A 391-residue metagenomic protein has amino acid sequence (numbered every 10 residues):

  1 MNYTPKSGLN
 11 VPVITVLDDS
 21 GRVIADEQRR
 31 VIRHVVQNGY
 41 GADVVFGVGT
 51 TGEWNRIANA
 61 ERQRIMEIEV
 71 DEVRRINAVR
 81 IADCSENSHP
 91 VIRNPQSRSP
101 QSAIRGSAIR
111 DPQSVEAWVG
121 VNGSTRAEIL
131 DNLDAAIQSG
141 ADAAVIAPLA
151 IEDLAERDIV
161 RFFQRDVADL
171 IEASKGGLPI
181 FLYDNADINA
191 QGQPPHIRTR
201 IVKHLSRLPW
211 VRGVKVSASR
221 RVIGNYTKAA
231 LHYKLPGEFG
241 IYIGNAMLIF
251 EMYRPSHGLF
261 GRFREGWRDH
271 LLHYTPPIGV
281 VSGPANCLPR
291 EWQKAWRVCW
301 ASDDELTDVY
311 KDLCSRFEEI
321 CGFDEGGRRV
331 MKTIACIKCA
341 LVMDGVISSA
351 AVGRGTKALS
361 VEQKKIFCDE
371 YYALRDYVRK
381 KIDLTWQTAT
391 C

Functional and structural regions predicted by a protein language model:
N2-N87, A108-H196, T356-L359, R375-T390: Active-site beta->alpha loop and helix N-cap motifs at the rims of alpha/beta catalytic domains
P5, N10-V16, H34, N38-A42 (+1 more regions): C-terminal alpha-helical cap/extension of soluble enzyme domains
D26, R30, A60, R64 (+8 more regions): Conserved active-site and cofactor/substrate-binding residues in soluble primary-metabolism enzymes
V31, I65, F162, L205 (+2 more regions): A structural signal for short hydrophobic/aromatic patches embedded in well-ordered alpha helices
D83-C84, H89-V91, R212, A335: Short, low-complexity interaction segments enriched in Ser/Thr/Pro/Gly
P90-R110: Long, intrinsically disordered low-complexity tandem-repeat segments
D169-V330: Catalytic alpha/beta core domains of metabolic enzymes, predominantly
